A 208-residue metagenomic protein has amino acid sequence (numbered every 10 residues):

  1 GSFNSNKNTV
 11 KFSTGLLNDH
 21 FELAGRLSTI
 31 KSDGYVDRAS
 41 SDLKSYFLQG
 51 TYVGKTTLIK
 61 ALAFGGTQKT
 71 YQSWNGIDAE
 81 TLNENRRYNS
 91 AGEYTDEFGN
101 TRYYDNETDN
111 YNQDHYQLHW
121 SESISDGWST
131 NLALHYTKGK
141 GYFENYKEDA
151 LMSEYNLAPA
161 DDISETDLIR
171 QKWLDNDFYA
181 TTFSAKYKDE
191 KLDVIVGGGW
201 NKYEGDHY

Functional and structural regions predicted by a protein language model:
G1-S13, A24-R26, K60, L82-N83 (+9 more regions): Short intrinsically disordered, low-complexity coil segments enriched in acidic
S2-K31, V36-S73, L118-I124: Transmembrane beta-barrel wall of Gram-negative outer-membrane proteins
F12, K31, A63, N89 (+5 more regions): Generic detector of intrinsically disordered, low-complexity, polar/charged segments
T51, L58-H119, Y142-R170: Acidic/polar loop-and-plug regions of large Gram-negative outer-membrane beta-barrel proteins
N110-Y208: Face-selective signature of the C-terminal outer-membrane beta-barrel domain
